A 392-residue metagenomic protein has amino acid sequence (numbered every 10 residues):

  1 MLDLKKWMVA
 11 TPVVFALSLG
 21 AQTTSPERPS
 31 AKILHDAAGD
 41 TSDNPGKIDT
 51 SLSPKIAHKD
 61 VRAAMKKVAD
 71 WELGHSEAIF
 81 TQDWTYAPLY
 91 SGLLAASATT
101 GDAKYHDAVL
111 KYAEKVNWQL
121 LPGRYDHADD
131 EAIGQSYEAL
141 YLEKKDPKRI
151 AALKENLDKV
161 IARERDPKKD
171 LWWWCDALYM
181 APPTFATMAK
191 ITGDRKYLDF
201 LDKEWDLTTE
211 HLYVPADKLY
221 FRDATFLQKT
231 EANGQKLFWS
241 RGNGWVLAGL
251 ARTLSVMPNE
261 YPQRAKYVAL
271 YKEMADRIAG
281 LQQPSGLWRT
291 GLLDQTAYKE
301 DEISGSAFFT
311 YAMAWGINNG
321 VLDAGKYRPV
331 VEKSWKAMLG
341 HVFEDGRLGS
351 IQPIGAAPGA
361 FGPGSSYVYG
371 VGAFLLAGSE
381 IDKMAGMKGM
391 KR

Functional and structural regions predicted by a protein language model:
M1-T11: Bacterial N-terminal signal peptides that target proteins for export
A10-S18: Bacterial N-terminal signal peptides
R28-A87, A96-K115, Q119-G134, L140-N156 (+3 more regions): CBM-like carbohydrate-recognition segments
P45-A64, V68-T81, S91, L120 (+5 more regions): His/Met- and acidic-residue-enriched segments that coordinate or traffic transition-metal cofactors and support
R149-F185: Asp-box/WD-like beta-propeller blade repeats and closely related beta-sheet repeat scaffolds
C175-Y179, A186-L292, K299-T310, L322-I351 (+3 more regions): Extended ligand-binding clefts on enzyme/binding-domain cores
